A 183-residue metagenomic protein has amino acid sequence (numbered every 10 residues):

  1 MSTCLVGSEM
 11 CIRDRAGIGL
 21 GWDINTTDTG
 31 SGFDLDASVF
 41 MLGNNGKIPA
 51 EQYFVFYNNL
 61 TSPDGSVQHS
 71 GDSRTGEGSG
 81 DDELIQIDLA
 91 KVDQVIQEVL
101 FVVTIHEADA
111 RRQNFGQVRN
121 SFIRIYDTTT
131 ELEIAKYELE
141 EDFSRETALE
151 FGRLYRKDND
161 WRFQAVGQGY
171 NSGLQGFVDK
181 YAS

Functional and structural regions predicted by a protein language model:
M1-G7, I12: Single conserved hydrophobic/aromatic residue that forms the stacking wall/gate of nucleotide- or nucleobase-binding
S8, S70-V92, T147-Y155: Beta-sandwich interaction modules
R13-D23, D93-F101, K157-Q164: Noncatalytic modules at the cell exterior or secretory-pathway interfaces, chiefly beta-strand-rich lectin/adhesion
R15-F56: Short, conserved "active-site rim" segments that organize catalytic pockets and cofactor/ligand binding
T29-D36, R111-S121: Short coil-to-beta strand junction motifs in C2/discoidin
K47-D82: A glycine-rich, hydrophobic loop/mini-helix early in the fold
H106-R112, Y170-L174: Short acidic/polar inter-strand loop motif in beta-rich domains
E133-S183: Mixed-charge, glycine-accented linear interaction segment located at domain edges/termini
